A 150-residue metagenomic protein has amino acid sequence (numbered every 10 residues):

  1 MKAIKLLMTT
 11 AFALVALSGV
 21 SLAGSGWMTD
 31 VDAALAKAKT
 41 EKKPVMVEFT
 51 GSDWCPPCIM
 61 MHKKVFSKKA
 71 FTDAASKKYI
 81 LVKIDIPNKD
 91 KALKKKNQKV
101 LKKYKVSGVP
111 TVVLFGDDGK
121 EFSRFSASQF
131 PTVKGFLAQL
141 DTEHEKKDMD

Functional and structural regions predicted by a protein language model:
M1-M8: Bacterial N-terminal signal peptides that target proteins for export
T9-S18: Bacterial N-terminal signal peptides
G19-G24: Sec/Tat signal peptide C-region and signal peptidase I cleavage site
W27-V45, A75: A short beta-strand-turn-helix
E41-V45, K77-K83, S107-P110, D117-K120: Loop/turn elements at helix/coil->beta-strand transitions in domains of secreted/extracellular proteins
K42-C55: Short active-site neighborhood of thiol/selenol oxidoreductases, capturing the structured segment around
P57-A74: Typically the conserved alpha-helix immediately C-terminal to a functionally engaged Cys/Sec in thioredoxin-like
K64, K103-M149: Non-catalytic, surface beta->alpha helical segment in thiol-disulfide oxidoreductase systems
